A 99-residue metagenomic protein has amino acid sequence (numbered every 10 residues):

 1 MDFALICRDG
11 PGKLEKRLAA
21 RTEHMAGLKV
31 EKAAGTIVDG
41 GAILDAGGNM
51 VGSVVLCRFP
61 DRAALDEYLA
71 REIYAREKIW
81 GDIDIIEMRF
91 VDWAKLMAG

Functional and structural regions predicted by a protein language model:
M1-G99: Conserved, structured core segments of small domains
